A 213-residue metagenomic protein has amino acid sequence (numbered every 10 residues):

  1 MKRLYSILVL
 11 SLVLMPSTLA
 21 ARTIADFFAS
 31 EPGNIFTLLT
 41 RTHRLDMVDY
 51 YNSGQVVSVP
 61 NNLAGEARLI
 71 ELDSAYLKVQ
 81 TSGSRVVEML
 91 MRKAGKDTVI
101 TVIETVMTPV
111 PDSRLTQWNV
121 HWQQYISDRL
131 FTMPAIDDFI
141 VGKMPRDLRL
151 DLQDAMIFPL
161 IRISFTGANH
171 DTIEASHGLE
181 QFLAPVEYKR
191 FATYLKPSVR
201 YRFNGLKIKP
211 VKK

Functional and structural regions predicted by a protein language model:
M1-L4: Positively charged n-region of N-terminal signal peptides that target proteins for export
I7-P16: Bacterial N-terminal signal peptides
A20-K93: Terminal domain-start segments
E66-K78, N119-R129, F203-K207: Surface-exposed loop/turn elements that mediate protein-protein interactions on large endomembrane-trafficking
S84-V87, I100-T101, V110-L115, I157-L160 (+1 more regions): Short, surface-exposed coil-to-beta transition loops
G95-T105, A168-S176: Acidic/hydrophobic-patterned starts of short beta strands in beta-sheet-rich repeat architectures
V99-M133: Mid-length scaffold segments of soluble, non-membrane domains
D128-N204, V211-K213: Short aromatic loop motif centered on NTY/YTY
